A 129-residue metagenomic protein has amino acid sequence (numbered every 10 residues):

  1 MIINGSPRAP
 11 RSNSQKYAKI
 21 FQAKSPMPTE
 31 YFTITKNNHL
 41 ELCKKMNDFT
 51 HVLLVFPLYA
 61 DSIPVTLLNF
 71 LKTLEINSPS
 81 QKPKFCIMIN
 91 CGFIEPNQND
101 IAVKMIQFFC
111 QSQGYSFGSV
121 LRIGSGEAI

Functional and structural regions predicted by a protein language model:
M1-Q81, Q111-Q113, F117: N-terminal beta1-alpha1-beta2 submodule of the flavodoxin-like/Rossmannoid cofactor-binding fold
K84-I129: Short, glycine-/small-residue-rich phosphate/pyrophosphate-handling segment
